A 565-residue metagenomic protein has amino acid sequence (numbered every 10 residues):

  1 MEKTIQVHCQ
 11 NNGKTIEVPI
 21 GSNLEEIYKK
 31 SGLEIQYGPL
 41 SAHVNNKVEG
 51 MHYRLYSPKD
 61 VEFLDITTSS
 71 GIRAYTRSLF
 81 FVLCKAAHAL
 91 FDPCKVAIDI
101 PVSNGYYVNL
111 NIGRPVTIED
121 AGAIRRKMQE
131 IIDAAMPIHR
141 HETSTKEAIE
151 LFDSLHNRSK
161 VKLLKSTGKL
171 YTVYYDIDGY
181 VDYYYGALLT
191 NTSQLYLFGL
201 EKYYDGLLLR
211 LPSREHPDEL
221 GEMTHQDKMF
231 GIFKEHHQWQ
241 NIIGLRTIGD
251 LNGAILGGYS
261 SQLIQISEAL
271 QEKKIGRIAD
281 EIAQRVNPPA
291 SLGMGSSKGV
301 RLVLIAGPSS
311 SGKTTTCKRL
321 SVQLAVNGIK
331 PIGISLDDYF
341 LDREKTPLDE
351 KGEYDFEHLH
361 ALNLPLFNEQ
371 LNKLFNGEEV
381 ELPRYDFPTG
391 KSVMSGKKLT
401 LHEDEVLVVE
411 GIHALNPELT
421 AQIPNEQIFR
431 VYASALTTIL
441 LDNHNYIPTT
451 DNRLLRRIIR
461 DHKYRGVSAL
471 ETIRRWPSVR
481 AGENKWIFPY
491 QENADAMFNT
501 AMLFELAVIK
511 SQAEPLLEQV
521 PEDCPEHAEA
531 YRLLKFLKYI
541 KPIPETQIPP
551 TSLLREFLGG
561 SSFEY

Functional and structural regions predicted by a protein language model:
G38, Y53-Y56, D60-I72, A86 (+2 more regions): Auxiliary tRNA-acceptor-end handling modules of aminoacyl-tRNA synthetases
V286, T420-Y565: Conserved NTP phosphate-binding and transfer environment spanning the P-loop NTPase/kinase superfamily
S291-S297: Short Gly/Ser/Thr- and charged-rich N-terminal loops/segments that act as flexible capping/hinge elements
V303-I305: Hydrophobic anchor at the beta1->P-loop junction of P-loop NTPases
K313: Conserved lysine of the Walker
T316, L320: Hydrophobic positions on the alpha1 helix immediately C-terminal to the Walker A/P-loop
V326-E344: Short beta-strand-centered segment that lines the nucleotide-binding/catalytic pocket of NTP-utilizing
L341, K345-P388: Conserved nucleotide-sensing/catalytic segment adjacent to the nucleotide-binding pocket in NTP-handling enzymes
